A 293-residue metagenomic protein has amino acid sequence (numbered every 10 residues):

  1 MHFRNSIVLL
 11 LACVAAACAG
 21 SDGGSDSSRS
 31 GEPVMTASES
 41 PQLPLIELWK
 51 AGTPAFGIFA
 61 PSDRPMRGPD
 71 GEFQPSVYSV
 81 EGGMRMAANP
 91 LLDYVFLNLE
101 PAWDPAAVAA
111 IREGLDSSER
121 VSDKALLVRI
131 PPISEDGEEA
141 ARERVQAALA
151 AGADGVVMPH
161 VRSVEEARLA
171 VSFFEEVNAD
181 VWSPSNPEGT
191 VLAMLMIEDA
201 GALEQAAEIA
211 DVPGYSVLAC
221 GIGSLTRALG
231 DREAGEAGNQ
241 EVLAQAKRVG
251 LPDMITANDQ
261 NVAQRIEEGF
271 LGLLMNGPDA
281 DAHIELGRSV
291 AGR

Functional and structural regions predicted by a protein language model:
M1-I7: Bacterial N-terminal signal peptides that target proteins for export
V8-A12: Hydrophobic helical h-region of N-terminal Sec-dependent signal peptides in bacterial secretory/periplasmic proteins
V14-A17: C-terminal motif of bacterial Sec signal peptides marking the signal peptidase cleavage site
A19-S27: Bacterial lipoprotein signal-peptidase II cleavage site
G31-R293: Expand to "…catalyze enediolate/carbanion chemistry for C-C bond making/breaking, isomerization, decarboxylation
